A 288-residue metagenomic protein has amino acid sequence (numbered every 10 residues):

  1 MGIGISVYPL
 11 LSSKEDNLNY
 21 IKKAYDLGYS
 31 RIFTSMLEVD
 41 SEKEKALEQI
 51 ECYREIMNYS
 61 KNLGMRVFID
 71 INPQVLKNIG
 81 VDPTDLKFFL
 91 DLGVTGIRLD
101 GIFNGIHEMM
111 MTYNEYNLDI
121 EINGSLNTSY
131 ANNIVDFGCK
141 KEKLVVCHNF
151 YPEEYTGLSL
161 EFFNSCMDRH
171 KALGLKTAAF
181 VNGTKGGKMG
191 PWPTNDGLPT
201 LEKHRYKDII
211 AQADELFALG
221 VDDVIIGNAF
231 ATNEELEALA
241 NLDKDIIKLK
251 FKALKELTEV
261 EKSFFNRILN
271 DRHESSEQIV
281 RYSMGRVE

Functional and structural regions predicted by a protein language model:
M1-L18, I69-V81, T194-K207: Active-site mouth loops of central-metabolism enzymes
S12-Y25, N78-F88, A131-I134, D208-E215: Short, acidic/polar
D16-E38, F89-G96: Catalytic domains of carbohydrate-active enzymes, especially glycoside hydrolases
S30-E55: Glycine-rich, proline-tolerant flexible connector loops at the mouths of alpha/beta enzymes
A46-I71, T112-L126, H170-L173, K244-F251: Alpha-helix-loop-beta-strand connector modules within alpha/beta enzyme cores
D70-P73, G93-G105, D119-Y130, L144-P152 (+1 more regions): Catalytic beta/alpha-barrel core
L126-A253, T258: Catalytic alpha/beta core domains of metabolic enzymes, predominantly
K252-E288: C-terminal functional modules
